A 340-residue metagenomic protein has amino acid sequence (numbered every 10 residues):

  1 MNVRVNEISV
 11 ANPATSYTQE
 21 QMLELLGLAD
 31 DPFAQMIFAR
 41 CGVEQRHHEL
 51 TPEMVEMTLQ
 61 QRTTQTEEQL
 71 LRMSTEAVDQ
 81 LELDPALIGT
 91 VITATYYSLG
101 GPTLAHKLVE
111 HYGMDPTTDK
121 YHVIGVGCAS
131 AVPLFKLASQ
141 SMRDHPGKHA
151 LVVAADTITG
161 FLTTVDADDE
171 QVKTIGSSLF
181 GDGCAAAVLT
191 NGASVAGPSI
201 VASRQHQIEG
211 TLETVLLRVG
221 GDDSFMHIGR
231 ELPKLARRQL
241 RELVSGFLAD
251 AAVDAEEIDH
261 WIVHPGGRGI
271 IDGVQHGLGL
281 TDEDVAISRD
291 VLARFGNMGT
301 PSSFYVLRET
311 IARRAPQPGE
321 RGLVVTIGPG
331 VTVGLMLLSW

Functional and structural regions predicted by a protein language model:
M1-E68, T164-K234, R238, E242 (+2 more regions): Condensing-enzyme catalytic core mediating Claisen C-C bond formation in acyl metabolism
H47, E56-G125, A255-I271: Conserved beta-ketoacyl condensing-enzyme motif
T66-S74, A236-R237, T300-S303: Phosphate/oxyanion-binding active-site loops and adjacent basic polyanion-contact surfaces
T75, D79, L83-P85, S98-D222 (+2 more regions): Acyl-thioester C-C bond-transforming condensing/cleaving domain
G220, A249-D250, E257, G277-T281: Membrane-interfacial loop- and helix-cap regions that link adjacent transmembrane helices in polytopic membrane proteins
L235-W261, P265-G273: Long, repeat-rich segments with strong aromatic
G277-Y305: Glycine-rich, charge-dense phosphate/pyrophosphate-binding loop(s) and the adjacent flexible "lid"/catalytic subdomain
